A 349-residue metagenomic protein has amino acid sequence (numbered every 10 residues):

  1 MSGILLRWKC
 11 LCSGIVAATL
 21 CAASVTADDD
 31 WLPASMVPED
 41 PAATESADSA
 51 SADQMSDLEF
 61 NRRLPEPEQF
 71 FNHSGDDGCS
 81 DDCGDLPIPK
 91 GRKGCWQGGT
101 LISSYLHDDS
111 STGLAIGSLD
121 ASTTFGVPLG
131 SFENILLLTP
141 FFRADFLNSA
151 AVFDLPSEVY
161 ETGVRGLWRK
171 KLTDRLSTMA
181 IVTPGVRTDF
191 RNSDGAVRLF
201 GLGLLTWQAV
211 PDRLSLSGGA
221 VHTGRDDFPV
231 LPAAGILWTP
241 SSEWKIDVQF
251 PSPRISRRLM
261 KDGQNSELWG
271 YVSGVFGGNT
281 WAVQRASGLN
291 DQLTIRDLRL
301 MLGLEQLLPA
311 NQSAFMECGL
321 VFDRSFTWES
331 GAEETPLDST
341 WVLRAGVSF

Functional and structural regions predicted by a protein language model:
S2-C12: Bacterial N-terminal signal peptides that target proteins for export
P38-D40, D48, A52-S177, I181-R198 (+4 more regions): Transmembrane beta-barrel domains of bacterial outer-membrane proteins
G98-L101, L136-P140, A180-V182, L216-G218 (+4 more regions): Membrane-embedded beta-strand positions of outer-membrane beta-barrel proteins
I102-H107, P140-N148, P184-F190, A209 (+6 more regions): Transmembrane beta-strands of outer-membrane beta-barrel pores
T123-L129, G166-K170, W207-A209, H222 (+5 more regions): Residue-level signature of outer-membrane beta-barrel architecture
G130-L137, D174-T178, D212-S217, E243-I246 (+2 more regions): Repeated loop/turn-to-beta-strand initiation elements of outer-membrane beta-barrel proteins
F142-D154, F250-W341: Outer-membrane beta-barrel translocator/channel fold
A233-L237, L302, T335-F349: Outer-membrane beta-barrel "beta-signal"
